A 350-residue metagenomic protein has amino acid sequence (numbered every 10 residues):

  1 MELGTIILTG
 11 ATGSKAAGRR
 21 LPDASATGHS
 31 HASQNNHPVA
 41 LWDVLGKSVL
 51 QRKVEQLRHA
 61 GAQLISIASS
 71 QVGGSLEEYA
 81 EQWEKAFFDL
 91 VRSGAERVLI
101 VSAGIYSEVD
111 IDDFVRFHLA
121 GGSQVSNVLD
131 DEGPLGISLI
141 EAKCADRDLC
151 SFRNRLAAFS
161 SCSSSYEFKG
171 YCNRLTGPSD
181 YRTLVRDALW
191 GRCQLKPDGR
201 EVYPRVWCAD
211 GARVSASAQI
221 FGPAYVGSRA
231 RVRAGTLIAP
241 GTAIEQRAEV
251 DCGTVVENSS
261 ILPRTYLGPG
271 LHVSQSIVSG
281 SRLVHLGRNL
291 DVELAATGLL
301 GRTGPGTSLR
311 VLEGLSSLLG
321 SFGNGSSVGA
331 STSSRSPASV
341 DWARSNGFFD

Functional and structural regions predicted by a protein language model:
M1-E78: N-terminal glycine-rich phosphate-binding loop and ensuing alpha1 helix
W42, V101, Y106-V109, I140 (+1 more regions): Hydrophobic/aromatic residue at the end of a short beta strand that borders the catalytic acidic motif
I65-S66, V98, D350: Hydrophobic residues within beta-strands of alpha/beta enzymes
Q71-G133: Conserved beta-loop-beta/alpha segment of the NTase-like Rossmann-fold superfamily that binds/positions NTPs
Y106-K169: Conserved core of the sugar-phosphate nucleotidyltransferase
A145-D146, C150-T242: Extended, small-residue-rich solenoid/repeat segments and analogous flexible loops that form exposed scaffolds
R200-E313, S317, V328: Structural signal for interior beta-strand "rungs" in well-ordered beta-sheet cores of soluble enzyme domains
G301-D350: Intrinsically disordered, low-complexity terminal regions
